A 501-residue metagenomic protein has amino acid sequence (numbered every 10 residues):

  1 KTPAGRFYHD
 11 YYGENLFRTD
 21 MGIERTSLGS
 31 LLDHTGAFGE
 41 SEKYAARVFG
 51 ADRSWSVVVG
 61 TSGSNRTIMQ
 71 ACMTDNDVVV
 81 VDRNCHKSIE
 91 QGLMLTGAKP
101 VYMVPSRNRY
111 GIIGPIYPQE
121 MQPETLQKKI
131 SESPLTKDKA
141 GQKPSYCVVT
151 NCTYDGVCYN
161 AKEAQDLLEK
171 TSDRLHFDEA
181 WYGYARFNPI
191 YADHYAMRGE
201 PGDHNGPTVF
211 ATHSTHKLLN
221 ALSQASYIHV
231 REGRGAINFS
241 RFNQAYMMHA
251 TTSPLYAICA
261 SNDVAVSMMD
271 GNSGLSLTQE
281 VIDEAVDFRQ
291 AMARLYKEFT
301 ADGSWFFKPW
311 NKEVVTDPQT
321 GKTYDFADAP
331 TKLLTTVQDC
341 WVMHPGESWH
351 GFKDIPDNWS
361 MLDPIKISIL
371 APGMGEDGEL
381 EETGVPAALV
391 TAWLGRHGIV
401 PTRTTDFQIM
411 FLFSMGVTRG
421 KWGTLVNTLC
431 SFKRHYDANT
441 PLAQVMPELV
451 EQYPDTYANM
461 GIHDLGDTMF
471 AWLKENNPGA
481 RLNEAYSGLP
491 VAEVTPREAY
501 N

Functional and structural regions predicted by a protein language model:
K1-S30, G39, A46-R47, N272-N501: Non-catalytic terminal extensions of PLP-dependent enzymes
A4-L95, V101: Long, structured ligand/cofactor-binding scaffold of large enzymes
Y8-Y12, H34-G36, S54-G60, P134 (+5 more regions): Short low-complexity stretches enriched in small and charged residues
H34, T251-L255, S360: Aromatic-acidic/polar surface patches that form glycan- and anion
R47-V48, T61-T300: Conserved PLP-enzyme active-site core in the AAT-like
W55-V57, C147-T150, I409-S414: Short glycine-rich or small-residue beta-strand-to-loop segments that form or flank ligand, phosphate, metal/Fe-S
V57, V157, W359: Residue-level marker of regulatory loop/turn positions in helix-turn-helix DNA-binding domains and in histidine
V57-V58, L255, T402-T404: Alpha-helix N-cap/helix-initiation sites
